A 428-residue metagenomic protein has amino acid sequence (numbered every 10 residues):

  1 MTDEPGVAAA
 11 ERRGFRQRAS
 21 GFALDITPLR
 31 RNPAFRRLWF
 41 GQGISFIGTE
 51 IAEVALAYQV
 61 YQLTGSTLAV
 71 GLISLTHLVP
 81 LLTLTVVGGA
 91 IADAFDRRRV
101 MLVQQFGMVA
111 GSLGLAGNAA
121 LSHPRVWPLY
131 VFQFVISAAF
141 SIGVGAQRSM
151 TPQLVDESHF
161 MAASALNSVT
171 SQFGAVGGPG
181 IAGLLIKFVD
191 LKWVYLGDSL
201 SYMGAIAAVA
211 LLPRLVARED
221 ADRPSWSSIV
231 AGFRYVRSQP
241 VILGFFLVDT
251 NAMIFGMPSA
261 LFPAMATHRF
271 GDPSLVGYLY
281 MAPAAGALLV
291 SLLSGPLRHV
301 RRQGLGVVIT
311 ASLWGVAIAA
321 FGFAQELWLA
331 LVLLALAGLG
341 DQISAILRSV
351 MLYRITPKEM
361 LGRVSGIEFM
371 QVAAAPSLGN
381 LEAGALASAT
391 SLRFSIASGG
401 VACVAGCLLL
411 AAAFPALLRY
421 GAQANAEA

Functional and structural regions predicted by a protein language model:
M1-A428: Alpha-helical transmembrane-bundle signature of multi-pass membrane transport and export proteins
